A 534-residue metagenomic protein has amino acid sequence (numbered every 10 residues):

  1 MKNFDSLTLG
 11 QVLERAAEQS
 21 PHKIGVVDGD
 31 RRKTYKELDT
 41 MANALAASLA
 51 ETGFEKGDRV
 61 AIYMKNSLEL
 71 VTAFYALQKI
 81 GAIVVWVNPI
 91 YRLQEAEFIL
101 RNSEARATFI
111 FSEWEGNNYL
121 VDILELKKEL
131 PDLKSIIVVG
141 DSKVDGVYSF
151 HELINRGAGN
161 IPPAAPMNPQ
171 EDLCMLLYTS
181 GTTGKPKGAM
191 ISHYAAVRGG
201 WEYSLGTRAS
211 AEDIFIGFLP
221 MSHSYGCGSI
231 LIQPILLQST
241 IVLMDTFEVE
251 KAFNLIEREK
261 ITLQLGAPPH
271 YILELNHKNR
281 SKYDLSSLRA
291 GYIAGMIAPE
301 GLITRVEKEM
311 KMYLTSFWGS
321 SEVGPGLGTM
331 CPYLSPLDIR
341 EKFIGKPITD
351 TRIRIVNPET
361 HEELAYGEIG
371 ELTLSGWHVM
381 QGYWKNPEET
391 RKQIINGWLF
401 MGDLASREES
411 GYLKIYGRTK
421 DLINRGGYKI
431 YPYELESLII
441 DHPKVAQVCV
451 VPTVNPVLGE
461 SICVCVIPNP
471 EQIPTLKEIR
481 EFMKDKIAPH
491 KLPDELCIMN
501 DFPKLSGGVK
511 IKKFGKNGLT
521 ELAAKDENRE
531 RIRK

Functional and structural regions predicted by a protein language model:
N3-G10, E14, H22-S67, V71-Y75 (+3 more regions): Conserved AMP-binding/adenylate-forming core of the ANL superfamily
S6-L7, P21-H22, I137-V138, V144 (+4 more regions): Conserved pre-ATP/AMP-binding loop-to-beta segment of ANL
T34-E37, C174-R198: Conserved AMP-binding A3 loop
E51-T52, K79-E152, P470-Q472: Structural core segment of the AMP-binding/adenylate-forming
G81, V197-I214, S222-L263, L273 (+1 more regions): Conserved AMP-binding/adenylation subdomain of ANL enzymes
Y91-R101, T108-I110, Q264, G376 (+5 more regions): AMP-binding/adenylate-forming catalytic core of the ANL superfamily
R258-G266, L275-I339, R352: Gly/Ser/Thr-rich phosphate-binding loop
R352-T373, R407-S410, Q472-L476, I511-K512: Conserved beta-loop-beta connector loops within the AMP-binding
